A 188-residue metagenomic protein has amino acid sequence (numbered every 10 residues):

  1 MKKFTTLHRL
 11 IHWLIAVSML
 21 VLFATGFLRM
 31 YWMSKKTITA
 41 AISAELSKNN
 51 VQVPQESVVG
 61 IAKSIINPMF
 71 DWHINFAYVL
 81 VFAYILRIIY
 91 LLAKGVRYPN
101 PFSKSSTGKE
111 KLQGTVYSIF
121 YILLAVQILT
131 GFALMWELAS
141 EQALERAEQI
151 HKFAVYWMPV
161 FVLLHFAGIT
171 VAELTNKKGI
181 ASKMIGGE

Functional and structural regions predicted by a protein language model:
M1-E188: Membrane-embedded alpha-helical bundles that constitute the cytochrome b-like, heme-associated redox core of multi-pass
